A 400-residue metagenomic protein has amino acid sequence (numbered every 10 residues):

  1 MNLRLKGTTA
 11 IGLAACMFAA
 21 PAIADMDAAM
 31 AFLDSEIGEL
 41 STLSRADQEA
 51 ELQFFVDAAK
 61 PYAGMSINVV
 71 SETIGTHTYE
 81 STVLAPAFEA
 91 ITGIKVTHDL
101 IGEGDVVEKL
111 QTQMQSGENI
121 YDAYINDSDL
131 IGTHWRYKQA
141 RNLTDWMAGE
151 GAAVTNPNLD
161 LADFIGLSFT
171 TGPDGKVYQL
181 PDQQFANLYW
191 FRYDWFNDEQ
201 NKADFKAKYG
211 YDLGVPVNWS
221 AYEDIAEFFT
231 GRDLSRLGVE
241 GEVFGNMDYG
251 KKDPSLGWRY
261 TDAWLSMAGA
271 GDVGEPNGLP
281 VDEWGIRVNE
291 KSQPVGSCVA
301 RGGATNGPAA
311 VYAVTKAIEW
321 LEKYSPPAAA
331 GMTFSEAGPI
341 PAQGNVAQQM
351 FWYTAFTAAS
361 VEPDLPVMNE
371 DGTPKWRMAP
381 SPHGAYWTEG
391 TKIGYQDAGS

Functional and structural regions predicted by a protein language model:
N2-I23: Gram-negative bacterial Sec-dependent N-terminal signal peptides
D27-P61, S128-L188, K375-P380, E389-K392: Hinge/lid segment of periplasmic solute-binding proteins
L52-A58, G75-K95, W190, D194-F196: Short, polar/charged alpha-helical segment
P86-D163, E199-Q200, D204-K206, I340 (+2 more regions): Extracytoplasmic "Venus flytrap"/periplasmic binding protein-like
I101-K109, V217-A221, A328-Q343: Short helix-initiation/N-cap motifs at beta->coil->alpha
S128-A140, T144-A148, F164-Y211, E223 (+2 more regions): Periplasmic solute-binding protein
T171, W195, E322-Y324, N345-V346 (+1 more regions): Extracytoplasmic/periplasmic substrate-recognition and gating elements
A221-T230, M267-G331, R377-W387: Glycine-centered hinge/linker elements that transmit conformational signals in sensory and ligand-binding systems
